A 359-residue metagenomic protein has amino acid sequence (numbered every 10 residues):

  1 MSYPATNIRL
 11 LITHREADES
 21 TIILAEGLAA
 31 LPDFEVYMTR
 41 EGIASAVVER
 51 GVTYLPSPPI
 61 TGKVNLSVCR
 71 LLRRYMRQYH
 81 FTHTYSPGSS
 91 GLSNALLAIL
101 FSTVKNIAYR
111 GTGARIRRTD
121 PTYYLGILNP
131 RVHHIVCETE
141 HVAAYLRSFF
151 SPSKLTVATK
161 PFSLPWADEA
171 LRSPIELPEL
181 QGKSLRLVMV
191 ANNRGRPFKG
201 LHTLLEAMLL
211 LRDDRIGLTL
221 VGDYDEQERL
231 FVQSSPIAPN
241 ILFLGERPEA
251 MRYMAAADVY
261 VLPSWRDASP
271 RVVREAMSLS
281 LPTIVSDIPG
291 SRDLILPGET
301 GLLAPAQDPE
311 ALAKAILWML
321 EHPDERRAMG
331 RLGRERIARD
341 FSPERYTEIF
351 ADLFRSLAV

Functional and structural regions predicted by a protein language model:
T13, E179-K199, L205-M208: Conserved donor-binding/catalytic core segment of Leloir-type glycosyltransferases
E19-E26, G195-L210, R274, E310: A conserved mid-protein helix/loop that constitutes part of the nucleotide-sugar donor-binding site
Y85-L92, R110: Short His-centered aromatic/hydrophobic patch
I107-C137, F149: A conserved, positively charged/aromatic
E246, W265: Aromatic "clamp/platform" in nucleotide-sugar-dependent glycosyltransferases that forms part of the donor/acceptor
P282-V285, I295: Short hydrophobic beta-strand element within catalytic cores of glycosyltransferases and related nucleotide-activated
P297-G298, L302-P309, W318-D324: Conserved acidic donor-binding segment of nucleotide-sugar-dependent glycosyltransferases
A311, W318, E325-D340, Y346-D352: A short, well-ordered alpha-helix in the C-terminal region of glycosyltransferases
